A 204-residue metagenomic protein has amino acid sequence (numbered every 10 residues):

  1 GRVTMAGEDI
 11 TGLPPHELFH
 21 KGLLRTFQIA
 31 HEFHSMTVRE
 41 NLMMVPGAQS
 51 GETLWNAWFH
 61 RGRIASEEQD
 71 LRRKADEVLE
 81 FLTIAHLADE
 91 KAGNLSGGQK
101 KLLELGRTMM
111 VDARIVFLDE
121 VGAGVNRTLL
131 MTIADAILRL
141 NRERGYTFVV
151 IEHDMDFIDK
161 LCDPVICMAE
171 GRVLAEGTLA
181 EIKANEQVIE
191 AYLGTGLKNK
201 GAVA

Functional and structural regions predicted by a protein language model:
G1-E8, H20-K21: Conserved ABC transporter NBD signature motif
E52-L87, R114, D135-L138: Conserved ABC ATPase "signature" region
K91-L95: Conserved ABC ATPase signature
V116-D119: Catalytic Walker B motif of ABC-type/P-loop ATPase nucleotide-binding domains
M131-E143: Helical segment within the ABC ATPase nucleotide-binding domain
I158-K160: A short, surface-exposed alpha-helical micro-motif characterized by mixed small hydrophobic and charged/polar residues
